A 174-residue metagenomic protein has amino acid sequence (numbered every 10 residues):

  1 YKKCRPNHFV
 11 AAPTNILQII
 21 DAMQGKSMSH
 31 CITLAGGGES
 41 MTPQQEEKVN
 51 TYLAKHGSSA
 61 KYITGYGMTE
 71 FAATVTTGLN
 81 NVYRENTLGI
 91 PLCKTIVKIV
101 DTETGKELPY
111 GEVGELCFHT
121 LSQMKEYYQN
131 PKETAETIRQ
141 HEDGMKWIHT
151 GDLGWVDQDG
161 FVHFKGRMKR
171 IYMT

Functional and structural regions predicted by a protein language model:
P6-A11, I20-T87, I96: Gly/Ser/Thr-rich phosphate-binding loop
T14-I16, M41, Q123: Alpha-helix capping/helix-boundary segments
Q18, A22-Q24, Y83, C93 (+2 more regions): Catalytic cores of nucleotide-enabled group-transfer and carboxylate-activating enzymes in metabolic and assembly-line
G89-K94, I148: Short coil-to-beta-strand transition motifs
V97-K98, L153: Generic short beta-strand
P109-G111, C117-T174: Conserved ATP-binding/catalytic segment of the ANL
